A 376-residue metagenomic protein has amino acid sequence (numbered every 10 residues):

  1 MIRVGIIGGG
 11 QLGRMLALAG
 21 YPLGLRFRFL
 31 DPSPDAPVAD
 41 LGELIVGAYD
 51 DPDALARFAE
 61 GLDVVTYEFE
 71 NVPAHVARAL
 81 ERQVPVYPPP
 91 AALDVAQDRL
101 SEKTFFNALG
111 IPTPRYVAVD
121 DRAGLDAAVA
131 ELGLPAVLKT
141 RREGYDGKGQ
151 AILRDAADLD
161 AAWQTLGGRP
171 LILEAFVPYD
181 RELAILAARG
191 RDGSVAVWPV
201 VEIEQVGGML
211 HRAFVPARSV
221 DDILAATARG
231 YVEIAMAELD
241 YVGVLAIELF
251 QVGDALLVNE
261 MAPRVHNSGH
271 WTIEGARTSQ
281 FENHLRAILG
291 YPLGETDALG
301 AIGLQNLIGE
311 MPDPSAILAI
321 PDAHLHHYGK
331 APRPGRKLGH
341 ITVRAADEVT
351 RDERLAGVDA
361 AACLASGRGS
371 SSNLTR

Functional and structural regions predicted by a protein language model:
M1-T104, A123, D359: ATP-binding N-terminal substructure of ATP-dependent carboxylate-amine bond-forming enzymes
V95-A184, A188-A235, G357: Active-site nucleotide/adenylate-binding loops and adjacent lid/helix of ATP-dependent enzymes
A187-R191, L249-G253, G329: Short, low-complexity Ser/Thr-rich regulatory SLiMs
A196-P199, L245, L256-E260: Protein kinase-like catalytic core scaffold
G208-R218, E260-I273: Short, flexible active-site loops
A226-I247, V252-G253, A262-E310: Active-site "cap" helix and flanking loop/linker of ATP-utilizing ligase/carboxylase catalytic domains
R286-R376: Peripheral (often C-terminal) accessory segments that flank ATP-dependent C-N-forming ligase machineries
